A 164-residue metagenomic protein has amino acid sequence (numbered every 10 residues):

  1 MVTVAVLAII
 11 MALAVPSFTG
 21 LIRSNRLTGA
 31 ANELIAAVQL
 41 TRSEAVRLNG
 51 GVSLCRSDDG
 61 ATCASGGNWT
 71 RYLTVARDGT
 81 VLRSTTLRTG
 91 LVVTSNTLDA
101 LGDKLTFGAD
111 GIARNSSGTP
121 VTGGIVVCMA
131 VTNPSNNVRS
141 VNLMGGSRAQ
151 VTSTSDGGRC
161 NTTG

Functional and structural regions predicted by a protein language model:
M1, I9-Q39, S43, R47 (+1 more regions): N-terminal helix-rich module
